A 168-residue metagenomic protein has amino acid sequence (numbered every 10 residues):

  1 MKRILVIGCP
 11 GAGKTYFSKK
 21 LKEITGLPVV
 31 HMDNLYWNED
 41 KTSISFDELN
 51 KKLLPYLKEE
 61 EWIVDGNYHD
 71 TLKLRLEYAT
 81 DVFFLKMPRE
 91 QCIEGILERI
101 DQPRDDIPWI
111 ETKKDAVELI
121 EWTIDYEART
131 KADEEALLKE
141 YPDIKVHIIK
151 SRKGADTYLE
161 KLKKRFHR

Functional and structural regions predicted by a protein language model:
R3: Walker A (P-loop) ATP-phosphate-binding motif of ABC ATPase nucleotide-binding domains
V6: Hydrophobic anchor at the beta1->P-loop junction of P-loop NTPases
P10: The conserved Walker
T15: Walker A/P-loop
P28-V82: Conserved nucleotide-sensing/catalytic segment adjacent to the nucleotide-binding pocket in NTP-handling enzymes
M87-T130: A glycine- and Lys/Arg-enriched "phosphate-lid" helix/loop adjacent to the NTP-binding pocket of small-molecule kinases
D125-R168: NTP-dependent small-molecule kinase module
